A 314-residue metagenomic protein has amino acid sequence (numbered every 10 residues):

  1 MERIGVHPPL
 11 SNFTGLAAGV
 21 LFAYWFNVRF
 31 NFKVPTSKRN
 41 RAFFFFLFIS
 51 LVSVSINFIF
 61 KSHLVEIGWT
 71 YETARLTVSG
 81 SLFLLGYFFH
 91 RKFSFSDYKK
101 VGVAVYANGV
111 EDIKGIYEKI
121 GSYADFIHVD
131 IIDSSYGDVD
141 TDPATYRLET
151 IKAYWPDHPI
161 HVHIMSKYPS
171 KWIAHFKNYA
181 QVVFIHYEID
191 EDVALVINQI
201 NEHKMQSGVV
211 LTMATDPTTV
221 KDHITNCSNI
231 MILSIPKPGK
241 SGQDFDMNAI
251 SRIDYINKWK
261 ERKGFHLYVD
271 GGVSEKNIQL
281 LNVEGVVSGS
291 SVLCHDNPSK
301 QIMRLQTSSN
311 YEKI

Functional and structural regions predicted by a protein language model:
M1-D97: Alpha-helical membrane-protein topology signature
K99-K119: N-terminal pre-domain/capping segments
G102-N108, F126-D140, W155-H175, A180-V196 (+3 more regions): Catalytic beta/alpha-barrel core
I113-I120, Y168-N178, A214-N226, G271-V286: Catalytic cores of alpha/beta
G121, E149-W155, A194-K204, R252-E261 (+1 more regions): Surface-exposed amphipathic alpha-helices with a cationic face
G137-I151: Glycine-rich, positively charged N-terminal anion/phosphate-binding segment
Y187-I189, I232-S241, V283-I302: Glycine-rich phosphate-binding active-site loops on the catalytic face of alpha/beta enzymes
I232, Q243-V286: Active-site/ligand-binding-proximal alpha/beta "capping" segment
